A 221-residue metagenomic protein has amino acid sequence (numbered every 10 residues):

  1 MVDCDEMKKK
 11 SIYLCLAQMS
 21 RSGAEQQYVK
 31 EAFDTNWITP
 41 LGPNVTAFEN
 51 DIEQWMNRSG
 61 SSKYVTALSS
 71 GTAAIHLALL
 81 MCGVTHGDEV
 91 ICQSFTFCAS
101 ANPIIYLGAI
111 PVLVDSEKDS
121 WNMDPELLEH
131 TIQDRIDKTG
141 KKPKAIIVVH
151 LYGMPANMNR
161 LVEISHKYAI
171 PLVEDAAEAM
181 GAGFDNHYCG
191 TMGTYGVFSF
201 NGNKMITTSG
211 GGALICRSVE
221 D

Functional and structural regions predicted by a protein language model:
M1-T39: N-terminal "arm"/small-domain region of PLP-dependent enzymes with the aminotransferase-like
K30, D34, E49-E53, H76 (+6 more regions): Solvent-exposed, non-membrane alpha-helical residues enriched in polar/charged side chains
L41-E89, P103-I105, L113-D115, K138 (+1 more regions): Phosphate-binding glycine-rich loop
T66, I91, V112, P171-V173 (+1 more regions): Structural detector of well-ordered beta-strand residues that form the stable sheet scaffold of enzyme domains
F95, S116: Short beta->alpha hinge that forms the Motif I/post-I loop of the SAM-binding pocket
T96-A101: Conserved coil-to-alpha-helix start sites within the AMP-binding
G108: Structured binding elements
D119-T208, A213-D221: Active-site phosphate-binding strand-loop segment of PLP-dependent enzymes
